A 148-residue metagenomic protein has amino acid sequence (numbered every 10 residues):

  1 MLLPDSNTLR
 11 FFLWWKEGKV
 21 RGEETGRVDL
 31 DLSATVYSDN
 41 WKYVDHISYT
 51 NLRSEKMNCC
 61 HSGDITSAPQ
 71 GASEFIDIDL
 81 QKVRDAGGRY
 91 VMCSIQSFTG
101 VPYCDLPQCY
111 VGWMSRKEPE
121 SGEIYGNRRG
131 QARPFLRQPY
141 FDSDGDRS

Functional and structural regions predicted by a protein language model:
M1-S148: Intrinsic-disorder/low-complexity signal
